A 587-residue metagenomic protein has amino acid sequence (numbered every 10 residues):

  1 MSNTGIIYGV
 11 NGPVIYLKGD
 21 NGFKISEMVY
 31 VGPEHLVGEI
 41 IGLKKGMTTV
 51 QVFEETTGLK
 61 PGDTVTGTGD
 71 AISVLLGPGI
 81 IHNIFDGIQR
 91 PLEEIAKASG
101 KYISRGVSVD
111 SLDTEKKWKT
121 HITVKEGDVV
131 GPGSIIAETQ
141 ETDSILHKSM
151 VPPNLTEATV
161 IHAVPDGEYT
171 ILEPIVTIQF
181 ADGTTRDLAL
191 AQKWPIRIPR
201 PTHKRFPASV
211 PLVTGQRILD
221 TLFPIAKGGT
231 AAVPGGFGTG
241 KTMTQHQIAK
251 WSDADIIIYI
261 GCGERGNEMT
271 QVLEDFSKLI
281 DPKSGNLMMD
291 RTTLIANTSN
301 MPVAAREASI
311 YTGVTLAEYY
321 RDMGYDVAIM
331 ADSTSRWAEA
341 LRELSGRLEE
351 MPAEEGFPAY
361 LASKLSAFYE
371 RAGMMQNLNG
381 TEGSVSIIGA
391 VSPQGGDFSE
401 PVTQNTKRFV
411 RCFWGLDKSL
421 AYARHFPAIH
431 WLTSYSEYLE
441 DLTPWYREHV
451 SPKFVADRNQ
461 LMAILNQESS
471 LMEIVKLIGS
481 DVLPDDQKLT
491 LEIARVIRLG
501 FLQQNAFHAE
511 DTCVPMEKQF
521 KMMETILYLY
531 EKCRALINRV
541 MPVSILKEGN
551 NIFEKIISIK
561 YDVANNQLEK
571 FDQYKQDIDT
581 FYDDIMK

Functional and structural regions predicted by a protein language model:
M1-S104: N-terminal accessory targeting/assembly segments
P13-K18, T49-E54, T114-K125, T159-V164 (+1 more regions): Short alpha-helix capping/helix-loop boundary micro-motifs
D20, E34, D70-A71, Q89 (+4 more regions): Short, surface-exposed secondary-structure boundary micro-motifs
G42-T48, P78-Q89, I145-D166, T185-R200: Short, compositionally biased
K45-T48, D70, T156-V160, V233-P234 (+2 more regions): Metallocofactor- and cofactor-centric catalytic cores in central/energy metabolism, strongly enriched
K97-P153, T170-G229, T244-Q247, P282-M301 (+1 more regions): P-loop NTPase nucleotide-binding/switch module
T221-L222, G228-E554: P-loop NTPase catalytic core
I537-K587: C-terminal amphipathic alpha-helical interaction region
